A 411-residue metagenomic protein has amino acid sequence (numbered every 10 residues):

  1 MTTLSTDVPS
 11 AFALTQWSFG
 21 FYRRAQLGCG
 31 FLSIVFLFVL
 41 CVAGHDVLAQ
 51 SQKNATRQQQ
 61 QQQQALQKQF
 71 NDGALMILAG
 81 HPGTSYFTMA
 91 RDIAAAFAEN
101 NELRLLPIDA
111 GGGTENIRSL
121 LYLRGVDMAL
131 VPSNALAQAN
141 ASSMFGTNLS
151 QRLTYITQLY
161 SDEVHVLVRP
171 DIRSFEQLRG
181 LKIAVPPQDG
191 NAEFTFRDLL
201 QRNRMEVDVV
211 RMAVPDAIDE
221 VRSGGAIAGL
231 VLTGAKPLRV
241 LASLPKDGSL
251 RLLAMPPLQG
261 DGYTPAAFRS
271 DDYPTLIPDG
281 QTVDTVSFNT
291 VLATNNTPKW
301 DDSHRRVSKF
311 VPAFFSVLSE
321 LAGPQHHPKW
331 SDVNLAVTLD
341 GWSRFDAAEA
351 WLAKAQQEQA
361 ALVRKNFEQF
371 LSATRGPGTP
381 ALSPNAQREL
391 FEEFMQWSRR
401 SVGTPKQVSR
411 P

Functional and structural regions predicted by a protein language model:
M1-A25: N-terminal secretory signal peptides that target proteins for export/translocation
G28-A43: Bacterial N-terminal signal peptides
A74-F97, D162-D219, S223: Bilobed "Venus flytrap"/periplasmic-binding protein-like clamshell domains and structurally analogous long
A95, L106-T147, I218-E220, K236-L244: Pocket-flanking alpha-helical
S133, M205-D302: Pocket-lining segment of extracytoplasmic ligand-binding domains
G146-L159, L276-V283: A structural signal for short loop-to-beta-strand junctions that line the ligand-binding cleft of periplasmic/secreted
Q188-L199, A266-D340: Ligand-binding clefts/hinges and TM-proximal coupling segments of bilobed small-molecule sensing domains
D216, G229, T233-D247, L252 (+2 more regions): An extracytoplasmic/periplasmic, membrane-proximal ligand-sensing/linker region
